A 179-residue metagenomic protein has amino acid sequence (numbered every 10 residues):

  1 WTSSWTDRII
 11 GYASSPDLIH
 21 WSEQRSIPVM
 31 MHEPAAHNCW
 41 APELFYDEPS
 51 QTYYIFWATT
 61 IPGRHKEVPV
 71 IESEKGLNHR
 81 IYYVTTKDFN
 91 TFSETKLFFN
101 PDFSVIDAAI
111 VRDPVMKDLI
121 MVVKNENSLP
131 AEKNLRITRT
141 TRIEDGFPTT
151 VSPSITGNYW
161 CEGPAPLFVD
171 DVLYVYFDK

Functional and structural regions predicted by a protein language model:
W1-K179: Carbohydrate-active catalytic/glycan-binding domains of CAZyme proteins, especially the secreted or lumenal ectodomains
